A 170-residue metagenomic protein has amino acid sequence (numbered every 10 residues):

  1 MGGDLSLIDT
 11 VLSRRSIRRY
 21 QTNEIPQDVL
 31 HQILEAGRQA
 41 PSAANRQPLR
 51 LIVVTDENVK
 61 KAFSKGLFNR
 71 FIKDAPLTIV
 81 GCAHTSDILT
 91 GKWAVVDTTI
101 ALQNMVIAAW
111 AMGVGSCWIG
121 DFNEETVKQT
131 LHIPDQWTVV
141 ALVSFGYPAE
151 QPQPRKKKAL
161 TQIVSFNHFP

Functional and structural regions predicted by a protein language model:
M1-P170: Acidic, surface-exposed loops and disordered segments
